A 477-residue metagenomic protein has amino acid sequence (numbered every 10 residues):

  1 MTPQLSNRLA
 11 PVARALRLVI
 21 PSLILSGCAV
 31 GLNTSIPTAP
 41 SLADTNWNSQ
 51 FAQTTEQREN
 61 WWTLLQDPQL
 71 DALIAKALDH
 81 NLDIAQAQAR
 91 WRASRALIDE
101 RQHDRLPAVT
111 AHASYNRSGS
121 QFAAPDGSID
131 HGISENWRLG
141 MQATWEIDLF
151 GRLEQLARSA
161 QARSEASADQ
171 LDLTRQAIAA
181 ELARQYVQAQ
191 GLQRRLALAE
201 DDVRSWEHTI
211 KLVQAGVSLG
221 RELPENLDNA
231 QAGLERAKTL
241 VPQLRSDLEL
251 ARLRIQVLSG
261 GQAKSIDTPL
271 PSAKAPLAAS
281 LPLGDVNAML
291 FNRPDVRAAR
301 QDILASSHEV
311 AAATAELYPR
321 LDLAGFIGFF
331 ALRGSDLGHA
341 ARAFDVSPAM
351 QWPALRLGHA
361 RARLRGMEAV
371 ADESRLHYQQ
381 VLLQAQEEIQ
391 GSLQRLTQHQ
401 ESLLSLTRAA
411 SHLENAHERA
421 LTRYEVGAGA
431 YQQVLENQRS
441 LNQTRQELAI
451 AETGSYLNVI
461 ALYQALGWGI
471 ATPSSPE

Functional and structural regions predicted by a protein language model:
T2-D79, W137, Q161, R245-F291 (+1 more regions): Terminal intrinsically disordered/low-complexity segments used for targeting and assembly
V30, N60, P68, L73 (+7 more regions): Small/polar-residue-enriched beta-strand and adjacent coil segments characteristic of outer-membrane beta-barrel
L78-E100: Post-signal peptide N-terminal segment of secreted/secretory-pathway proteins
H80, A87, E146, L153 (+21 more regions): Amphipathic alpha-helical coiled-coil segments and their boundaries
L153, D169-D285, R395, H399 (+6 more regions): Periplasmic alpha-helical coiled-coil/stalk elements that build and connect Gram-negative outer-membrane
L323, M350, M367, S374 (+10 more regions): Hydrophobic, well-ordered secondary-structure elements that form the walls of internal hydrophobic environments
A430-N442, T472-E477: Short histidine
